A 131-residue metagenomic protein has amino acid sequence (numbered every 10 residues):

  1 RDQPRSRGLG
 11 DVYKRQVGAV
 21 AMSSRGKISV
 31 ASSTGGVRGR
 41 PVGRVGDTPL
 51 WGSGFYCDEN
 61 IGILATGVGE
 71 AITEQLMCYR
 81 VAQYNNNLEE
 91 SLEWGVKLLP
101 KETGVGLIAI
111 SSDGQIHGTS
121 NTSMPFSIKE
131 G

Functional and structural regions predicted by a protein language model:
D2-Y13: Single conserved hydrophobic/aromatic residue that forms the stacking wall/gate of nucleotide- or nucleobase-binding
K14-V17, A21-R25, S32, Y56-N60 (+2 more regions): Short gly/pro-enriched beta-turn/loop segments at secondary-structure junctions
V17-M22, I28-V30, V105-I110, G114-G118 (+1 more regions): Short beta-strand scaffold segments in enzyme catalytic cores
A31-E74, C78-N85: Conserved mixed alpha/beta catalytic, RNA-binding, or beta-rich assembly cores of soluble enzyme, regulatory
G35, T122-S123: A generic structural motif
N60, E102-V105, D113, S123: Active-site lining segments that contact anionic ligands and/or coordinate catalytic metals
R80-A109: A conserved acidic, glycine/proline-rich C-terminal tail/linker
M124-G131: Conserved glycine-rich phosphate/nucleotide-binding loop and adjacent Mg2+-coordinating catalytic segment
